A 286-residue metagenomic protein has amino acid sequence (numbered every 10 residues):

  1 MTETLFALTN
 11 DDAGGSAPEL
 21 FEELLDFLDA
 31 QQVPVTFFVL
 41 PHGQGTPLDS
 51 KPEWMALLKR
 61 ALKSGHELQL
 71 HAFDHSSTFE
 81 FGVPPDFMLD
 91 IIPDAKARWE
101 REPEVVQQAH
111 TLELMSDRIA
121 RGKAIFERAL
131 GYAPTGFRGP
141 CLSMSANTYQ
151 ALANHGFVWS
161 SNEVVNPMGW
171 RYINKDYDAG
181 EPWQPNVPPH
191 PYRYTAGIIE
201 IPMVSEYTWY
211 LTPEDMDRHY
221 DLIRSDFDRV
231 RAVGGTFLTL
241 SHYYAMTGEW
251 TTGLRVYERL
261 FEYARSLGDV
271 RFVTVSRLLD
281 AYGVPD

Functional and structural regions predicted by a protein language model:
M1, V35-V39, D215-D286: C-terminal domain-boundary segment and adjacent tail
M1-E67, S76-S77, R128, D269 (+1 more regions): Active-site beta->alpha N-cap acidic-glycine motif
F6-N10, V35-F37, L68-H71, T135-F137 (+4 more regions): Hydrophobic faces of well-ordered beta-strands that scaffold small-molecule active sites in alpha/beta enzyme cores
F6-S16, F38-L48, E104-L114, A133-T135 (+2 more regions): The substrate-binding groove and active-site-proximal loops of carbohydrate-active enzymes, especially glycoside
A13-G15, P41-G45, D74-S76, C141-M144 (+4 more regions): Short, solvent-exposed loop/turn segments at secondary-structure junctions
E22-V33, L48-F73, V83-P93, A153 (+3 more regions): Acidic (Asp/Glu)-rich catalytic clusters
L28-P34, K96-S145, I201, R229-L240: CE4/NodB-like, metal-dependent polysaccharide N-deacetylase domain that modifies extracellular/periplasmic N-acetylated
L48, S77-T78, G139-V233: Active-site-adjacent pocket scaffolds in enzyme catalytic domains
